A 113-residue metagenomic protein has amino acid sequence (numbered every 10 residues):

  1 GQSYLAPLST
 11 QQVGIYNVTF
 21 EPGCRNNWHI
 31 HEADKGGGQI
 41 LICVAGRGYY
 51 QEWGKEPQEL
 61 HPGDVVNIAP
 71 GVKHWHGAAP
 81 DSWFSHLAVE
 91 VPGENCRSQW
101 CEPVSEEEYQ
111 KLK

Functional and structural regions predicted by a protein language model:
G1-I30, D34-G37: A short glycine-rich, His/Asp/Glu-containing loop-to-beta-strand
G1-P7, Q12, I40, V91-E94 (+1 more regions): Metal-centered catalytic cores of metalloenzymes
L5-P7, I15-T19, I40, P57 (+2 more regions): Conserved hydrophobic/aromatic beta-strand scaffold that supports enzyme active sites
Q11-V13, K35, K55, D81-S82 (+1 more regions): Short strand-connecting beta-turns/loops that link adjacent beta-strands
N17, I30, V44, E52-G54 (+2 more regions): Residue-level recognition of conserved beta-strand positions in structured domain cores
F20-G23, L60-D81, V91: Conserved metal-binding segment of the jelly-roll/cupin
R25, K35-P62, V72: A short beta-strand-loop-beta hairpin characteristic of the jelly-roll/cupin
W75-K113: Double-stranded beta-helix
